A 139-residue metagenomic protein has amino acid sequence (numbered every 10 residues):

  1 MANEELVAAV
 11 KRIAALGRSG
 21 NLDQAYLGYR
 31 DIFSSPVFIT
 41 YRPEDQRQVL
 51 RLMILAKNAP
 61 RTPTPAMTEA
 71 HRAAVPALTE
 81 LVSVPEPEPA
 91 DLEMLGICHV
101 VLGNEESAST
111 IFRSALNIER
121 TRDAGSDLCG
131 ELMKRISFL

Functional and structural regions predicted by a protein language model:
A8, D45-R51, D91, E131-L132: The tetratricopeptide repeat
A14, L55-K57, I97, E131 (+1 more regions): Residue-level recognition of tetratricopeptide repeat
V37-E44, S83, N117-L132: Boundary/linker segments of alpha-helical solenoid repeat arrays
